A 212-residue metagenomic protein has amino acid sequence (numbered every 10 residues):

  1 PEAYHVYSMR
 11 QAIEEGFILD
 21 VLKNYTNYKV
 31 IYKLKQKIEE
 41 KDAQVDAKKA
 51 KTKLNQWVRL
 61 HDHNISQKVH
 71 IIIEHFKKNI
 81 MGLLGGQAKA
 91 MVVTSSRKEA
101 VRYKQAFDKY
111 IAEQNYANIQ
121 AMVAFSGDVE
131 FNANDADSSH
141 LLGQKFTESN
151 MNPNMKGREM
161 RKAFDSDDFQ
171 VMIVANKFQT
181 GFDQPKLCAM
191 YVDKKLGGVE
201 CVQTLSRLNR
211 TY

Functional and structural regions predicted by a protein language model:
P1-Y212: RecA-like P-loop NTPase motor core of helicase/translocase proteins
